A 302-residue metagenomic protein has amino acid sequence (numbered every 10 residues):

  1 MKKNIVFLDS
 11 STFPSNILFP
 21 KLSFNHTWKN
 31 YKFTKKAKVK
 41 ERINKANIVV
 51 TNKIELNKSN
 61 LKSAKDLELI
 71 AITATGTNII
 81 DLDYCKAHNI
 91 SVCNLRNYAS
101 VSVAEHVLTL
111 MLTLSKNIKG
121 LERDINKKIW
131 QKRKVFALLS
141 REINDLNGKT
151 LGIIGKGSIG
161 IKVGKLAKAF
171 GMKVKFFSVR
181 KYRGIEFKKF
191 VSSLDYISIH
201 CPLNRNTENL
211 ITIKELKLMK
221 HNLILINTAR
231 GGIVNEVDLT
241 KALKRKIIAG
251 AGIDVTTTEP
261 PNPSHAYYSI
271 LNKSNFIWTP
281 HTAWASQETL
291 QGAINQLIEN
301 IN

Functional and structural regions predicted by a protein language model:
M1-A46: N-terminal glycine-/charge-rich "phosphate-binding" loop or analogous flexible N-terminal tail
K32, T73-A74, I90-V101, S178: Short beta->alpha connector loops at strand-helix junctions that form conserved, small/polar/Pro-enriched
I54, T75, C201-L203, A229-R230 (+1 more regions): Short glycine-/small-residue-rich Rossmann-like dinucleotide-binding loops
E55-L67, Y84, N206-L225: Rossmann-fold NAD(P) dinucleotide-binding segment
H88-I90, R96-T150: Phosphate-binding beta-alpha-beta segment of Rossmann-like dinucleotide-binding domains, i.e., the NAD(P)
V92-C93, K168, N222, T228-N302: Rossmann-like dinucleotide-binding domain for NAD(H)/NADP(H)
A137-H221: Rossmann-like dinucleotide/phosphate-binding beta-alpha-beta segment
